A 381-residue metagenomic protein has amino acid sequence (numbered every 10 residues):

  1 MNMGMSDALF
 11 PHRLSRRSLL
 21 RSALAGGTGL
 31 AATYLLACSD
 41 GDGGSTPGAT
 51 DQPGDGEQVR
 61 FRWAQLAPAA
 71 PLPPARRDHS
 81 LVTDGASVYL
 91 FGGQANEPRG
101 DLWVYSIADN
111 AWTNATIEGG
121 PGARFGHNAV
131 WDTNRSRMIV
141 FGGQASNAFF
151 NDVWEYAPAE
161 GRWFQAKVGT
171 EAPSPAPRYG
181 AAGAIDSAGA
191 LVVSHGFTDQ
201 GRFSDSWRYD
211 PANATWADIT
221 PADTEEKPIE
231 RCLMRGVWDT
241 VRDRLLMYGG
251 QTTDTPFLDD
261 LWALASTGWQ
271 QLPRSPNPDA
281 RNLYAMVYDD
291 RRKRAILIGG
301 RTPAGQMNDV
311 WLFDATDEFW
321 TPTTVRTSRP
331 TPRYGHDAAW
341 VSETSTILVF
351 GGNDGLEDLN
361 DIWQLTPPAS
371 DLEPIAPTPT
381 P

Functional and structural regions predicted by a protein language model:
M1-S18, S22-T33, C38: N-terminal secretory signal peptides
D42-P381: Kelch-like beta-propeller repeat domains
